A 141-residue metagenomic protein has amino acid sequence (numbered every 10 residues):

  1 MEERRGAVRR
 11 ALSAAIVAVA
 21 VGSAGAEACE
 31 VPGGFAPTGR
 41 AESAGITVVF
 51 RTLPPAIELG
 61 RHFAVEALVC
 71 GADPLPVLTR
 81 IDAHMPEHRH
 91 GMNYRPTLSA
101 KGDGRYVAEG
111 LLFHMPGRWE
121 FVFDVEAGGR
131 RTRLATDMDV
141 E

Functional and structural regions predicted by a protein language model:
E2-A14: Bacterial N-terminal signal peptides that target proteins for export
G6-V8, S23-E27: Signals and flexible motifs at protein termini associated with secretion
A11-S23: Bacterial N-terminal signal peptides
E27-E141: Contiguous segments within soluble domain cores/interaction surfaces
